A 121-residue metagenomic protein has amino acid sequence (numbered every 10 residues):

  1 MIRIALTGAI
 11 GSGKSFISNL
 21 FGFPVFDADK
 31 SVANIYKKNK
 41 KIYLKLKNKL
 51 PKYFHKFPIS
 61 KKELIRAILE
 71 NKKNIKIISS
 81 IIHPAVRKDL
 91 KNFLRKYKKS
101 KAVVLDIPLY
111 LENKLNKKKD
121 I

Functional and structural regions predicted by a protein language model:
M1: Short coil/loop residues immediately preceding or within conserved phosphate-binding loops of NTP-utilizing enzyme
I4-L6: Hydrophobic anchor at the beta1->P-loop junction of P-loop NTPases
I10: The conserved Walker
K14: Conserved lysine of the Walker
I17-S18: Post-Walker A alpha-helix
G22-K30, K40-K41: Post-Walker A helix-loop "phosphate-sensing" segment adjacent to the P-loop in P-loop NTPases
A33-K99: ATP-dependent small-molecule kinase phosphotransfer cores that center on conserved nucleotide phosphate-binding segments
D89-Y97, A102-I121: ATP-dependent NMP and nucleoside kinases share a basic, alpha-helical "lid"
